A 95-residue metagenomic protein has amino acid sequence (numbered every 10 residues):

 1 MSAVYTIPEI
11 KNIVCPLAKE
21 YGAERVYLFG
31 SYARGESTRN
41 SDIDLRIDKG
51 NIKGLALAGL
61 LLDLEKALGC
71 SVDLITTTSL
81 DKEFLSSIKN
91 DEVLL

Functional and structural regions predicted by a protein language model:
M1-Y27, A33-R39, K49-L95: Catalytic core of pol beta-like nucleotidyltransferases
D44-R46: Short beta-strand->loop micro-motif that forms the acidic, two-metal-ion catalytic signature in nucleotide-processing
